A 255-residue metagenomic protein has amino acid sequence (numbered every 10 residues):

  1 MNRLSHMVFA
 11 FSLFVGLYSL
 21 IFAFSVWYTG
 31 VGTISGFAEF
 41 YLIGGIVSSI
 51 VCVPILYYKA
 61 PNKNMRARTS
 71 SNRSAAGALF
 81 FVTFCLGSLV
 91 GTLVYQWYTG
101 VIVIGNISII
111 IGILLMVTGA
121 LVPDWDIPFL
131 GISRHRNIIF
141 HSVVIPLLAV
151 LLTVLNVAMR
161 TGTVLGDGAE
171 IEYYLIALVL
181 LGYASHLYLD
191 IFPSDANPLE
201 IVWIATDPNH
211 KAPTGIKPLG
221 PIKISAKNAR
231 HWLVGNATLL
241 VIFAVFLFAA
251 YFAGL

Functional and structural regions predicted by a protein language model:
M1-L255: N-terminal membrane-targeting hydrophobic helices
